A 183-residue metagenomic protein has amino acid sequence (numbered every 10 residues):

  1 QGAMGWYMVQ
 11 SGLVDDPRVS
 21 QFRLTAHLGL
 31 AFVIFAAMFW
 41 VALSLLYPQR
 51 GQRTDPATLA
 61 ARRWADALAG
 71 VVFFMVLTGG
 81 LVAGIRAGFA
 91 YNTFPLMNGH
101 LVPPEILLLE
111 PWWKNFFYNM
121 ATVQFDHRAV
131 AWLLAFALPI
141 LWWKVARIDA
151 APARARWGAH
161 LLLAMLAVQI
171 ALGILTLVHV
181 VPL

Functional and structural regions predicted by a protein language model:
G2-L183: Polytopic transmembrane helical bundles with strong interfacial aromatic enrichment
